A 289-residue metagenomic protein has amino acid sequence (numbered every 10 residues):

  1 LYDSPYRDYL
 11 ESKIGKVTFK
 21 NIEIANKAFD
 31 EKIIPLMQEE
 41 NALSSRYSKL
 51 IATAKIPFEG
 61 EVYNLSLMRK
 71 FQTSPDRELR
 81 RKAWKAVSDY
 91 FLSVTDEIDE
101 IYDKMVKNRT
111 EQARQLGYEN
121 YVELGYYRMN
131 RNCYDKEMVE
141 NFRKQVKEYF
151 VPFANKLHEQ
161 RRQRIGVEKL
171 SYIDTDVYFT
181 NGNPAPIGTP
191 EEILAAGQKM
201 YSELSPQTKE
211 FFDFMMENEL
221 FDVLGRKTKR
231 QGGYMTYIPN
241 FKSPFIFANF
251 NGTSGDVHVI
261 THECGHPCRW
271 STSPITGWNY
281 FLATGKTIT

Functional and structural regions predicted by a protein language model:
L1-P184, A196: A well-structured
D99-T110, N218-D222, F245, T272-I275: Short, hydrophobic/aliphatic alpha-helical segments
K136-E137, Q160, R164, L204-Q207 (+1 more regions): Inter-helical turn/loop segments and adjacent helix faces that build the functional surface of alpha-helical bundle
E148-Y149, A283-T289: Post-HExxH zinc-binding segment in Zn-dependent metallohydrolases
A185-P190, F241-T261, P274-F281: Short pre-active-site segment immediately N-terminal to the catalytic Zn-binding motif
P186-I187, F221-K242: Catalytic zinc-binding patch centered on the HExxH motif and its immediate surroundings that defines zinc-dependent
T189-K209: Carboxylate/His-rich catalytic cores and anion/metal-binding grooves
T261, G265-R269: Short active-site segment of divalent metal-dependent hydrolases/proteases that encodes the spacing between
